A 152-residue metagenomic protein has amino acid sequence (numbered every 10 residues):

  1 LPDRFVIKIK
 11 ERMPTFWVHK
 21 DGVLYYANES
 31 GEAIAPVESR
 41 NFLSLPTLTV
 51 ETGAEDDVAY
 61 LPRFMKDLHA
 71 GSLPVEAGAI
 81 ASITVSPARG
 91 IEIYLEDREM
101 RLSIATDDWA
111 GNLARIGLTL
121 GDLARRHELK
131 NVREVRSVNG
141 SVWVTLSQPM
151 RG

Functional and structural regions predicted by a protein language model:
P2-G152: Charged, solvent-exposed interaction patches on well-folded alpha/beta domains that mediate macromolecular contacts
